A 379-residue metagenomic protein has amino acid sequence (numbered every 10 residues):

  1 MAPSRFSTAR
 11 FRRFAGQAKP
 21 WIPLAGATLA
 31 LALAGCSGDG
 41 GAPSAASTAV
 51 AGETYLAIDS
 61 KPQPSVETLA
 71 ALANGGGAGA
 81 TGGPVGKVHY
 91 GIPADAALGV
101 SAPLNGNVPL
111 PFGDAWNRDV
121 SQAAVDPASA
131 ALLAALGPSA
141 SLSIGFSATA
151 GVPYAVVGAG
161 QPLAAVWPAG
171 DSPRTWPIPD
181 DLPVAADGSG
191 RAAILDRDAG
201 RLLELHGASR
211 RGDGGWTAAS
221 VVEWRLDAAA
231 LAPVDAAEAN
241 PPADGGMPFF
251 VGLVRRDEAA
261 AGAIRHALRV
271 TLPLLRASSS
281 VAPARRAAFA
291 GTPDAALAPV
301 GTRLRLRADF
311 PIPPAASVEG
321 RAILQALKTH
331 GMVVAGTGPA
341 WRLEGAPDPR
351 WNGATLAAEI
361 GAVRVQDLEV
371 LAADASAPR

Functional and structural regions predicted by a protein language model:
M1-A18: N-terminal secretory signal peptides that target proteins for export/translocation
S4-S7, S44-S47, S65: Serine residues within intrinsically disordered or low-complexity segments
A9, W21, E67: Alpha-helical and His/Cys-centered functional microenvironments
F14, P23, S101-L104: Generic detector of short alpha-helix boundary/capping microenvironments and adjacent low-complexity segments
G16-L29: Sec-dependent N-terminal signal peptides
A32-G35: C-terminal motif of bacterial Sec signal peptides marking the signal peptidase cleavage site
S37-G40: Bacterial signal peptide processing site
G52-R379: Short, surface-exposed polybasic-aromatic patches that bind anionic ligands, especially phosphate groups
